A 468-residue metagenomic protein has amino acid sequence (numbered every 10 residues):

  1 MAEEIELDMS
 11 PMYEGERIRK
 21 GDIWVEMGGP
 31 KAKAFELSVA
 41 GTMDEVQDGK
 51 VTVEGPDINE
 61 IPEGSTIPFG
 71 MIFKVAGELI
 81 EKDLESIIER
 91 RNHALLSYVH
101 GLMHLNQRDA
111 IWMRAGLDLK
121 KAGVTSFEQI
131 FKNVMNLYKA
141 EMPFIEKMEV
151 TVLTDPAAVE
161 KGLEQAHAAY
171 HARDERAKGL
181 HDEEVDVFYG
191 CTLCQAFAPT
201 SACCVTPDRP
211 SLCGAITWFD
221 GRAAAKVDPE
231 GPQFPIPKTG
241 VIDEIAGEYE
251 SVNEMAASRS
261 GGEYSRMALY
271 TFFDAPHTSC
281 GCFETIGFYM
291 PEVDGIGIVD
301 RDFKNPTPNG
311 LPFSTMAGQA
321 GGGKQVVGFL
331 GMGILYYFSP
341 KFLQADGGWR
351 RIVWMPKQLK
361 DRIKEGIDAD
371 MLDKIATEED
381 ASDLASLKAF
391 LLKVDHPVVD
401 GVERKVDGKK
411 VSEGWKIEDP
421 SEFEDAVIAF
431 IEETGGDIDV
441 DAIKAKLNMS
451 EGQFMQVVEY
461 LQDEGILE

Functional and structural regions predicted by a protein language model:
M1-G414: Cysteine-centered metal-binding/redox modules
L105, E433-D437, E464: Surface-exposed polar/charged interaction patches
W415-D419, E468: Intrinsic disorder/low-complexity signal
I417, L447-N448: Conserved phosphate/pyrophosphate-binding and hydrolysis machinery centered on Walker-type P-loop NTPases, extending
P420-D441, A445, M455: Short amphipathic alpha-helical interface segments
M449-Y460: Short amphipathic alpha-helical interaction segments
Q462-E468: A short, conserved structural fragment
